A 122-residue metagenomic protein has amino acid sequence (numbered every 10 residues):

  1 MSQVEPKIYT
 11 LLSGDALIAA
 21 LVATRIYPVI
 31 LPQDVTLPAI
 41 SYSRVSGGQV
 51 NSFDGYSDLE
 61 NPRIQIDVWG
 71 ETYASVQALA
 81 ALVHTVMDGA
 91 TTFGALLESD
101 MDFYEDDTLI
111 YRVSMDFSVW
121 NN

Functional and structural regions predicted by a protein language model:
M1-T24, R44-N122: Charged, amphipathic alpha-helical segments and their flanking helix caps
R25-D34: Short acidic low-complexity segments
D34-A39, T108-R112: A short, glycine/Asx- and small/polar-enriched loop/turn that sits immediately N-terminal to a beta-strand
